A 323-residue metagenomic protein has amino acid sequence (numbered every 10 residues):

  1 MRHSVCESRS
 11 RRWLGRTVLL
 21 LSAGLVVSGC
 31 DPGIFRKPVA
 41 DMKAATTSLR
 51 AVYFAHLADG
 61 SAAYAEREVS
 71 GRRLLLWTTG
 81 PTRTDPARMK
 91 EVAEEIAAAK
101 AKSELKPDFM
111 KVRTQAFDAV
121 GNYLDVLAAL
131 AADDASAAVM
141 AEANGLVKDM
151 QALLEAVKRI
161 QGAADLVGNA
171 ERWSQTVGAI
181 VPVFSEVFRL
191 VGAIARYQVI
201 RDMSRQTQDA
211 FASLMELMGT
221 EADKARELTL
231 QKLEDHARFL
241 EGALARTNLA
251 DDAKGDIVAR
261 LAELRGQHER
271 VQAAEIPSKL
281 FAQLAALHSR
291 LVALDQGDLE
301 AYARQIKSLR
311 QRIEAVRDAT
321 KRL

Functional and structural regions predicted by a protein language model:
H3-V18: Bacterial N-terminal signal peptides that target proteins for export
V26-G29: C-terminal motif of bacterial Sec signal peptides marking the signal peptidase cleavage site
I34-D41, A101-Q115, A131, A135-A138 (+8 more regions): Non-transmembrane, amphipathic alpha-helical segments
F35-G162: N-terminal Sec/ER secretory leader and immediately downstream segment of secreted/extracellular precursors
T46, R50-Y53, L57, L124-L127 (+10 more regions): A structural signal for well-ordered alpha-helices, especially hydrophobic packing surfaces of coiled-coils
A143-F281: Extended amphipathic alpha-helical interaction segments
E275-L323: Hydrophilic extracytoplasmic domains
